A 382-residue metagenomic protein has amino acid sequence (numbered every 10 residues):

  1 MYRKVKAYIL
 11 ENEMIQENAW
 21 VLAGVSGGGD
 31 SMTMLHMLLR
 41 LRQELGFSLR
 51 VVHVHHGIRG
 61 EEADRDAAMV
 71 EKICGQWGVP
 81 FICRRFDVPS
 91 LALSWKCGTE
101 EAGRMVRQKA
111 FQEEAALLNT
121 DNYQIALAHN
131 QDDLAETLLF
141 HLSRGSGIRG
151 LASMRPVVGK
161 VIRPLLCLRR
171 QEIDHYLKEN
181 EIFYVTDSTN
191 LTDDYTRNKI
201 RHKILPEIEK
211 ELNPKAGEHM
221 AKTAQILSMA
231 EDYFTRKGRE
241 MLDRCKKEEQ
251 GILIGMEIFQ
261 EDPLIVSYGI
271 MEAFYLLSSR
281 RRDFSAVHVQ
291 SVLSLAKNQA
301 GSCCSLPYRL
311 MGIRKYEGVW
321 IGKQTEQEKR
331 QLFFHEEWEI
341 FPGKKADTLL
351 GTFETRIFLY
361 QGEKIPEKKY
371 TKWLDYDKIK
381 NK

Functional and structural regions predicted by a protein language model:
M1-P206: Core alpha/beta nucleotide-donor-binding catalytic domains of modification enzymes
Y2-G29, S48-R50, V54, F86 (+3 more regions): AMP-forming adenylation/ATP pyrophosphatase catalytic core
Q124, N130-K297: Flexible helical/loop "lid" subdomain adjacent to adenine-nucleotide binding pockets
